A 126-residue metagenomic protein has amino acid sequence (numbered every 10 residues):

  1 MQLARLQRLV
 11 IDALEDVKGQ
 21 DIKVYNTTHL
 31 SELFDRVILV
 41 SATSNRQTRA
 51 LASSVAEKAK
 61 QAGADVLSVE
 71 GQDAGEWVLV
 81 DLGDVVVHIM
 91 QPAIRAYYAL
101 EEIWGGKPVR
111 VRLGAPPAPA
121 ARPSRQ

Functional and structural regions predicted by a protein language model:
M1-H29, T43-A50, E57, E70-G71 (+3 more regions): Long, contiguous binding/interaction regions
E32-D35, D81-D84: A short, glycine/Asx- and small/polar-enriched loop/turn that sits immediately N-terminal to a beta-strand
R36-A42: Short glycine-rich or small-residue beta-strand-to-loop segments that form or flank ligand, phosphate, metal/Fe-S
Q61-V69: Active-site phosphate-binding and catalytic loops of NTP-dependent enzymes
